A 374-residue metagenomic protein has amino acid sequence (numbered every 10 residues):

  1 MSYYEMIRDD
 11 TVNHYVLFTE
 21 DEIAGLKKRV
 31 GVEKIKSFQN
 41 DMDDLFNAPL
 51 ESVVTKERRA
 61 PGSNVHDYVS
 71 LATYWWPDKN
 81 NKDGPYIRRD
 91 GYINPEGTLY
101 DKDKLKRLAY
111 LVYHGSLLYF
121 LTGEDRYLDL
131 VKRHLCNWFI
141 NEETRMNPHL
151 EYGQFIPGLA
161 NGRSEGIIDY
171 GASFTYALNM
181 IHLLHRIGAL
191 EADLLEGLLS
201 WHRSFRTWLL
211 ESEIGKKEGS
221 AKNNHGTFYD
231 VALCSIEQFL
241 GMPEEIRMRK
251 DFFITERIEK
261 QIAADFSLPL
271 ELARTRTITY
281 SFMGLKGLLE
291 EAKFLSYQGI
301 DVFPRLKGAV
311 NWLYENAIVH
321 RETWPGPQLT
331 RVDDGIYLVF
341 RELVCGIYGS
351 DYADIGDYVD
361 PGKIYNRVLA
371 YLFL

Functional and structural regions predicted by a protein language model:
M1-K216, I254, I258, A292-S296 (+1 more regions): Extracellular glycan-targeting catalytic surfaces
T98-L99, R163, L210-A221, A232 (+1 more regions): Active-site-adjacent structural elements in folded domains
K106, Y110-Y113, R126, R133 (+5 more regions): Short, well-structured alpha-helical interface segments that form or flank functional binding sites
E165-D169, S173, L194-W201, K217-Y229 (+3 more regions): Short, contiguous, pocket-lining structural segments that sit at or immediately flank catalytic/ligand-binding sites
F228-W324: Long, repeat-rich segments with strong aromatic
